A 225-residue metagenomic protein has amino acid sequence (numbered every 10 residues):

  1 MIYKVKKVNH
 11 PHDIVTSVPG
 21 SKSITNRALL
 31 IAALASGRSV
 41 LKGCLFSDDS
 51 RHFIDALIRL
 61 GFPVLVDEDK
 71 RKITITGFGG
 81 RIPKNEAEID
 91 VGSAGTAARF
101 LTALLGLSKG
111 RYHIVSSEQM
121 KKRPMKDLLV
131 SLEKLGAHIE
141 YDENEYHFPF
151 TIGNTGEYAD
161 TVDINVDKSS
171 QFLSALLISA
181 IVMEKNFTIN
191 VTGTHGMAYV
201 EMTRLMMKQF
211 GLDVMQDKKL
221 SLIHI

Functional and structural regions predicted by a protein language model:
M1-I223: Structural preference for solvent-exposed beta-strand-turn elements and adjacent flexible terminal/loop segments within
